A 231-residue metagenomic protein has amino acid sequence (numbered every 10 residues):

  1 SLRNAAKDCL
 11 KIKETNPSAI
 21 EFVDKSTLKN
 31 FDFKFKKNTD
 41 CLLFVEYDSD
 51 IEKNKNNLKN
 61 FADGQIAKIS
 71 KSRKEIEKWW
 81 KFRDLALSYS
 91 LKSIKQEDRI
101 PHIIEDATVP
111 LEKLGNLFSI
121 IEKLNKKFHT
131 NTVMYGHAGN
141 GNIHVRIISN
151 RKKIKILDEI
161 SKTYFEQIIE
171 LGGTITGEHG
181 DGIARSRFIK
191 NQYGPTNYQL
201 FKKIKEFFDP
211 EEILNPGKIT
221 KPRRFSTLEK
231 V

Functional and structural regions predicted by a protein language model:
S1-V231: Noncatalytic alpha-helical scaffold of FAD-dependent oxidoreductases
